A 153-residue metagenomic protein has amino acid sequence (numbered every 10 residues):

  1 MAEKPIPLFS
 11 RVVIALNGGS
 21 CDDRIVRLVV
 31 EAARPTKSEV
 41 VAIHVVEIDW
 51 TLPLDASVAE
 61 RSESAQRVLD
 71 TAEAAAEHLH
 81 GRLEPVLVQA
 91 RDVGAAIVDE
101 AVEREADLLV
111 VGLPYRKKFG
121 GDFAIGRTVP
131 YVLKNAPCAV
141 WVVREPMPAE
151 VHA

Functional and structural regions predicted by a protein language model:
M1-P7, E77-L109, P114, M147-A153: Structural beta-alpha unit
A2-A59, E77, G81, N135: Small/aliphatic-rich secondary-structure junction motif
I25, L52-D55, A96-V98, G121-F123: Short, well-ordered secondary-structure micro-motifs
L28, R61-A72, A96: Short, solvent-exposed amphipathic alpha-helices that sit in or adjacent to ligand/effector-binding or catalytic
V30, E73, V98, P130-Y131: Active-site phosphate/pyrophosphate- and oxyanion-stabilizing loops and adjacent acidic/basic residues in soluble
V41-I43, E84-V88, W141: General small-molecule cofactor/ligand-binding pocket signal
A56-S64, A124: Alpha-helix N-cap and loop-to-helix initiation/capping positions
V111-K134, A149-H152: Glycine-rich, Arg-bearing micro-motifs that act as flexible, cationic patches
